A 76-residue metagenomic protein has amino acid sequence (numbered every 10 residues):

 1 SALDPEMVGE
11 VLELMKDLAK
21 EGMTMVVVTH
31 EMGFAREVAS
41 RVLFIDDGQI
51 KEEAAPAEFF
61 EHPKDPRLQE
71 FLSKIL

Functional and structural regions predicted by a protein language model:
S1-L3: ABC ATPase nucleotide-binding domain "signature" loop
P5-M7: Helix N-cap at the start of a conserved alpha-helix in ABC-type nucleotide-binding domains
G9-E21: Helical segment within the ABC ATPase nucleotide-binding domain
T29-H30: H-loop/switch region of ABC-family ATPase nucleotide-binding domains
A35-E37: A short, surface-exposed alpha-helical micro-motif characterized by mixed small hydrophobic and charged/polar residues
E53-A54: ABC ATPase "signature
A57-E61: Short acidic-hydrophobic catalytic motif
